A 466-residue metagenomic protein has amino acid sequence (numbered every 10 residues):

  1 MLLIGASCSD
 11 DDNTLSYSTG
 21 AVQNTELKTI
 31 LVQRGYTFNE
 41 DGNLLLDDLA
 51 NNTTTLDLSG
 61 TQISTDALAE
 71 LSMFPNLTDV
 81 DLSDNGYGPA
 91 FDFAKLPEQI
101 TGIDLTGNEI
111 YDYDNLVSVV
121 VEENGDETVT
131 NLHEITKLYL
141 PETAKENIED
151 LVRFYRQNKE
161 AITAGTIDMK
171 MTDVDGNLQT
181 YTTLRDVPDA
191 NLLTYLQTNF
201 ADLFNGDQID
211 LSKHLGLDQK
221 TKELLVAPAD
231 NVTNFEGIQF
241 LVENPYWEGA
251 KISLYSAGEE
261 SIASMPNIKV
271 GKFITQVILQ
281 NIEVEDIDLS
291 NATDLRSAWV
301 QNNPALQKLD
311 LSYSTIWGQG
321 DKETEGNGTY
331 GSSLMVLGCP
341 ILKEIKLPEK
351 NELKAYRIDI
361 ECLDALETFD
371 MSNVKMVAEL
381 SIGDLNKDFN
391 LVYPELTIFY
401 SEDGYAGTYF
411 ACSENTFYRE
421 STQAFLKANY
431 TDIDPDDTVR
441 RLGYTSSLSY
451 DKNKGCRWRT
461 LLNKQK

Functional and structural regions predicted by a protein language model:
M1-A6: Sec-dependent bacterial lipoprotein signal peptides
C8-E70, D79, E109-Y111, N115-S261 (+5 more regions): N-terminal capping/linker segments that flank leucine-rich repeat
N51, S72-P75, K95-E98, T130-H133 (+14 more regions): Inter-repeat linker/turn residues at the boundaries of leucine-rich repeats
T55, N76-D81, T101-D104, E134-Y139 (+12 more regions): Conserved LRR concave beta-strand detector
L56, T65-L71, A90-L96, Y113-V119 (+15 more regions): Canonical leucine-rich repeat
S59, S83-D84, D104-G107, Y139-E142 (+12 more regions): Per-repeat beta-strand-to-loop junction in leucine-rich repeat
Q62-S64, G86-G88, E109-Y111, K145 (+10 more regions): Canonical position 11/12 of the leucine-rich repeat
G88, F93-E142, E344, K350-F417: Ankyrin-repeat and related helical/solenoid repeat scaffolds used for protein-protein interactions
